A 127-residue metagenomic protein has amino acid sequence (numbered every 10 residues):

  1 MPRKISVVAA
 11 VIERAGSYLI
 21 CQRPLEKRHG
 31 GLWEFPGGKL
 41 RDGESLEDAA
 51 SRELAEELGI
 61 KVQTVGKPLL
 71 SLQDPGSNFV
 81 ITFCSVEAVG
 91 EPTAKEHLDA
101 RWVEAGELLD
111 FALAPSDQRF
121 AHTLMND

Functional and structural regions predicted by a protein language model:
M1-L19, K39, L70: Conserved N-terminal beta-strand and adjoining loop/helix that marks the start of the Nudix/MutT-like hydrolase domain
S6-V8, G16, F79-T82, L98: Change "...and in nucleic-acid phosphodiester-cleaving endonucleases..." to "...and in nucleic-acid processing enzymes
I12-E13, I20, V86, W102: Conserved hydrophobic "DFG−1" position in protein kinase catalytic cores
R14-E56: Conserved Nudix-box catalytic region and its N-terminal flanking loop in Nudix hydrolases and closely related
S51, A55, I60-V65, D127: HhH-family (HhH-GPD) DNA N-glycosylase catalytic core used in base-excision repair
K61-V62, L70-A94, R101, A105: Active-site-adjacent beta-strand/loop module that shapes the phosphate/pyrophosphate-binding cleft
S116-D127: Charged phosphate-binding loop/patch that engages nucleotide di/tri-phosphates or the phosphate backbone of nucleic
